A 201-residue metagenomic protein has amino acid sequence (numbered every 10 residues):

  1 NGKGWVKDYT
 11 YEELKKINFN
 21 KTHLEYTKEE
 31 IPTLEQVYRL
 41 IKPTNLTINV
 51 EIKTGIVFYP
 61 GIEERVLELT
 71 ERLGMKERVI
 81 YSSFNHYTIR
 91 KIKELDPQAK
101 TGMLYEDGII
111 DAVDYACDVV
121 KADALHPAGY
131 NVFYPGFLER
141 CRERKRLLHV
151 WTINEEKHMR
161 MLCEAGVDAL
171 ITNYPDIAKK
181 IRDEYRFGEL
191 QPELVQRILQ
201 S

Functional and structural regions predicted by a protein language model:
N1-T44, K53, A99-L104, Y185-S201: An active-site metal/cofactor-coordinating segment within enzyme catalytic domains
K3, D8-Y11, K42-P43, R72-L73 (+3 more regions): Alpha-helix termination/capping residues and helix-transition junctions
L14, V37, V50, N85 (+5 more regions): Conserved, mostly hydrophobic/aromatic
K21-Y26, E51-F58, T70, G74-R78 (+2 more regions): Surface-exposed cleft-lining segments at the edges of enzyme active sites
L24, G102-S201: C-terminal active-site rim and adjoining tail of enzyme catalytic domains
K42-I48, M75-V79, P97-K100, K121-D123 (+2 more regions): Short, well-ordered coil/turn segments that N-cap beta-strands
Y59-E71, T88-P97, T101-M103, A112-C117: Distinct, well-ordered alpha-helical segments
